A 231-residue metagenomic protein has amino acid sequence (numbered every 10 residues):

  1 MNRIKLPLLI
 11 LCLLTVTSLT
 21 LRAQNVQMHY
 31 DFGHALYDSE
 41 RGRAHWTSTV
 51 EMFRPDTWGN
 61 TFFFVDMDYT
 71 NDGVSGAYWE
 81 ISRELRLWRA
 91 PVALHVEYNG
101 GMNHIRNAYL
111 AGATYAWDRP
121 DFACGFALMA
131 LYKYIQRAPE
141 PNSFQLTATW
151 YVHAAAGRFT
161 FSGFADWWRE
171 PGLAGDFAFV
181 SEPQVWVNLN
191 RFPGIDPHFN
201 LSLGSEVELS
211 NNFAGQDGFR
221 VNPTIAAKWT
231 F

Functional and structural regions predicted by a protein language model:
L9-S18: Bacterial N-terminal signal peptides
L19-T70: Short glycine/proline- and aromatic-enriched beta-strand/turn motifs that initiate or cap beta-hairpins
L21-R22, W58-F62, E84-L94, D118-F126 (+2 more regions): Short loop/turn motifs that connect adjacent beta-strands in outer-membrane beta-barrel proteins
M28-F32, F63-M67, V96-Y98, F126-Y132 (+2 more regions): Transmembrane beta-barrel strands of outer-membrane/channel proteins
E40-A44, Y69-A77, G100-Y109, Y134-S143 (+2 more regions): Solvent-exposed loop/turn segments connecting transmembrane beta-strands in outer-membrane beta-barrel proteins
V50, I81, A111-Y115, L146-W150 (+2 more regions): Membrane-embedded beta-strands of outer-membrane beta-barrel proteins, especially the hydrophobic/small aromatic
K133-G204, E208-N212, W229-F231: Outer-membrane beta-barrel transmembrane domain signature
F219-F231: Outer-membrane beta-barrel "beta-signal"
